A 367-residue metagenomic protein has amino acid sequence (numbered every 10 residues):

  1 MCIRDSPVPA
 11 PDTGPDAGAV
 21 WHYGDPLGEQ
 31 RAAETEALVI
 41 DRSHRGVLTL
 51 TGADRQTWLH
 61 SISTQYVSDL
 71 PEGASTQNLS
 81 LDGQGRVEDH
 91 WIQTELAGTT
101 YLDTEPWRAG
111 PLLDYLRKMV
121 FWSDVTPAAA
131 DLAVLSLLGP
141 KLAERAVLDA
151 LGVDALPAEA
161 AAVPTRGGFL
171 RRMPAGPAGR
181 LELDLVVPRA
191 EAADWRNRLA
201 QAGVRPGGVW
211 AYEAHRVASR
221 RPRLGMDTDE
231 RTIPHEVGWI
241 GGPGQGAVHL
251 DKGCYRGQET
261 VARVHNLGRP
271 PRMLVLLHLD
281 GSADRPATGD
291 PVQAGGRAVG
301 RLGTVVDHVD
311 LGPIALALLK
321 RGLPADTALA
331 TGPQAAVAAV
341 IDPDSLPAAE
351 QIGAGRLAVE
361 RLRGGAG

Functional and structural regions predicted by a protein language model:
R4, R231, V237-V248, R256-Q258 (+1 more regions): Glycine-rich, small/acidic residue-mixed loop/short-helix segments
R4-T76, L81, R86-E88, G367: Acidic, proline/glycine-enriched N-terminal capping motif
P26-T35, T76-H90, V120-F121, A162-M173 (+1 more regions): Short amphipathic beta-strand starts and helix->beta connectors
L38-V39, V47, D89-R223: Acidic, low-complexity central loop/insert segments
L50-R55, L137-A143, H278-A287: Short, surface-exposed ligand-recognition loops at beta-strand->loop->(often short) alpha-helix junctions that present
Y66-V67, R117-V125, L199-W210, A294-V299 (+1 more regions): A common structural junction motif
E72-A74, D154-T165, R220, G225 (+5 more regions): Glycine-centered loop/turn motifs
V186-H278: Anionic-ligand-binding alpha/beta catalytic cores of soluble enzymes and soluble regulatory domains that recognize
